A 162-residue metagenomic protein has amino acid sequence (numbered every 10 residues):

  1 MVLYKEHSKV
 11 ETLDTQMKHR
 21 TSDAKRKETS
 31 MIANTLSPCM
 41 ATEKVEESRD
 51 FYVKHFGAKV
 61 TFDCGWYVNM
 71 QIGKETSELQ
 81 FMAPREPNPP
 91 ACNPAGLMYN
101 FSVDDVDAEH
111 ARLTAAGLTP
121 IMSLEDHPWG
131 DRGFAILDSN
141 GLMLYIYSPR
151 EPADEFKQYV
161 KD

Functional and structural regions predicted by a protein language model:
V2-E6: Extreme N-terminal basic, low-complexity initiation segments that serve as generic localization/processing leaders
H7, E11-L13: Intrinsically disordered, low-complexity segments enriched in serine/proline and basic residues
H19, K25-L36, K59-D104, H110-L137 (+1 more regions): Vicinal oxygen chelate
T42-K44, P128: Conserved beta-strand-loop-alpha-helix junction that forms the acyl-donor binding cleft
K44-V45, D104-V106: Helix N-cap motif at beta-to-alpha junctions
S48-V53, L113, D138-G141: Conserved active-site tyrosine of GNAT-family acetyltransferases
